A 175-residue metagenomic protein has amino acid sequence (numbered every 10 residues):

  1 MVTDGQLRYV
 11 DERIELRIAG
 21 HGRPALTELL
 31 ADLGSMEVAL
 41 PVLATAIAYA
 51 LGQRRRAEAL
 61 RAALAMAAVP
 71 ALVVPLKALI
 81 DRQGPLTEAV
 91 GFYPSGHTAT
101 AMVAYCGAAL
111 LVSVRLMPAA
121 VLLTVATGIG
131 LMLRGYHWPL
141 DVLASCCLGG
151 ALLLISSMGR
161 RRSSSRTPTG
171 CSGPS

Functional and structural regions predicted by a protein language model:
M1-V38, K77-P85, S172-P174: N-terminal transmembrane-helix/juxtamembrane module of multi-pass inner/ER membrane proteins
G5, Y9, A67-P75, R134 (+1 more regions): Transmembrane alpha-helix boundary/anchor motif
L16, R61-M66, L116-A119, S145-C146: Alpha-helical transmembrane segments of multi-pass membrane proteins, especially transporters and channels
S35, R55, A59, A63 (+1 more regions): Hydrophobic, aromatic-rich alpha-helical transmembrane segments and their membrane-interface anchor motifs
V38-A44, A101-Y105: Core segments of transmembrane alpha-helices that mediate helix-helix packing or line hydrophobic substrate/ligand
L43-V69: Interfacial segments of alpha-helical transmembrane regions
L60-A89: Hydrophobic alpha-helical transmembrane segments of integral membrane proteins
K77, G84-S175: Membrane-embedded catalytic cores of phosphoryl/pyrophosphoryl-handling enzymes
